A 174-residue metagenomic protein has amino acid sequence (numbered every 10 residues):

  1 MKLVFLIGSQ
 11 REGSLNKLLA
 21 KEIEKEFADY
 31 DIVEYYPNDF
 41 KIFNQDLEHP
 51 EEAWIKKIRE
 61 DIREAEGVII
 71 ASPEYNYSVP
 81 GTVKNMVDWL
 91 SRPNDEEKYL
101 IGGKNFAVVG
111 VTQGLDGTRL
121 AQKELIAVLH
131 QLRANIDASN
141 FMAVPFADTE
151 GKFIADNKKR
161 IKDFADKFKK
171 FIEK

Functional and structural regions predicted by a protein language model:
M1-D29: N-terminal beta1-alpha1 ligand-phosphate binding loop
V4, N135-K174: Glycine-rich phosphate/pyrophosphate-binding loop and the adjoining helix
L6-G8, Y35, V109: Short hydrophobic segments within beta-strands
N16, A20, I55, V83 (+3 more regions): A general structural signal for well-ordered alpha-helical segments in protein cores
Y30, P93, V128-N135, F168-K174: Change "in soluble alpha/beta enzymes" to "in soluble alpha/beta proteins
Y30-N38, I42, N135-V144: Short beta-strand elements in bilobed, periplasmic/extracellular small-molecule ligand-binding domains
Y36-W54, T149-G151: N-terminal beta-loop-helix "entrance" segment that forms/cooperates in small-molecule cofactor or anionic ligand
P50-L132: Helix-loop-strand module that forms the ligand-binding subsite of alpha/beta enzymes
